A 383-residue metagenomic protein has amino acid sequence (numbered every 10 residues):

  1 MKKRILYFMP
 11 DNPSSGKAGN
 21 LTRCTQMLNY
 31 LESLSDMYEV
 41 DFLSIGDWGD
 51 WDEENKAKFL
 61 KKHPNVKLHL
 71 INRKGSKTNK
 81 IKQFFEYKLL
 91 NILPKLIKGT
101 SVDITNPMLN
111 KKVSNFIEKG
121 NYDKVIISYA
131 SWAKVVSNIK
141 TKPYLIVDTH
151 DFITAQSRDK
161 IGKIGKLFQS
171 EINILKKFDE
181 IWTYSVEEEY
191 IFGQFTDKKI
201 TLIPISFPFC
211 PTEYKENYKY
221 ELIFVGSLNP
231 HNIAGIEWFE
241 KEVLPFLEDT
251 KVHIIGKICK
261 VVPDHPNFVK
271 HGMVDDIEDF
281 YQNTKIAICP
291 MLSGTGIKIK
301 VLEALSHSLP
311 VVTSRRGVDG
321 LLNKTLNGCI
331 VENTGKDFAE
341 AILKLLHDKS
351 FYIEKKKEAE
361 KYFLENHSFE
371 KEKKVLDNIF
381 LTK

Functional and structural regions predicted by a protein language model:
M1-H69, G120: N-terminal subdomain of nucleotide-sugar transferases
R23-C24, L202-E278, Q282: Conserved catalytic-core segment of nucleotide-activated headgroup transferases in glycan assembly
M27-N29, P107-F116, V147, I153-T154 (+1 more regions): Membrane-proximal helix-turn-helix segments that form the acceptor-binding/catalytic region of lipid-linked
I146, T154, I172-T212: Donor nucleotide-sugar binding/catalytic pocket of nucleotide-sugar-dependent glycosyltransferases
Q282-G296, H307-P310: Acidic donor-binding loop of glycosyltransferase active sites
K300-E303, P310-S314: Short hydrophobic beta-strand element within catalytic cores of glycosyltransferases and related nucleotide-activated
G328-K336, K344-S350: Conserved acidic donor-binding segment of nucleotide-sugar-dependent glycosyltransferases
S350-L381: A charged, aromatic-enriched C-terminal amphipathic alpha-helix characteristic of glycosyltransferases across folds
